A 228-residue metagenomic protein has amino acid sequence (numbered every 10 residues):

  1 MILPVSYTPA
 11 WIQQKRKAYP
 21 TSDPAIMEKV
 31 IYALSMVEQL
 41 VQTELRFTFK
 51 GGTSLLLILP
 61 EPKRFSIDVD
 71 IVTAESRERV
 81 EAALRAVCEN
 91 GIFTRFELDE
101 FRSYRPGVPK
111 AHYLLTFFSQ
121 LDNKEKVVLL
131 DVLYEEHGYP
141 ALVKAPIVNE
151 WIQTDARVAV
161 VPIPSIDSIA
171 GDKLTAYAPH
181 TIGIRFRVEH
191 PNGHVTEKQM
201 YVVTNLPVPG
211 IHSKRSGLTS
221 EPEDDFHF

Functional and structural regions predicted by a protein language model:
M1-T48: Helical scaffold of the NTase/Pol beta-like nucleotidyltransferase catalytic core
Q13-Y19, I26, V30-L34, R102-F228: Catalytic cores of NTP-dependent nucleotidyl/adenyl transfer enzymes across multiple folds
Y19-S22, V69-R77, H190: Short histidine-centered catalytic/ligand-binding loop motif
V37-V69, A74: Active-site nucleotide-donor binding segment shared across nucleotidyl transfer reactions
L59-P62, E81-R85, A141-K144: Short, conserved acidic/polar surface loops in the N-terminal third of protein domains
P62-F65, I71, R79, P106 (+1 more regions): Short, charge-rich binding segments
T73-G107: Metal-dependent nucleotidyltransferase catalytic core
